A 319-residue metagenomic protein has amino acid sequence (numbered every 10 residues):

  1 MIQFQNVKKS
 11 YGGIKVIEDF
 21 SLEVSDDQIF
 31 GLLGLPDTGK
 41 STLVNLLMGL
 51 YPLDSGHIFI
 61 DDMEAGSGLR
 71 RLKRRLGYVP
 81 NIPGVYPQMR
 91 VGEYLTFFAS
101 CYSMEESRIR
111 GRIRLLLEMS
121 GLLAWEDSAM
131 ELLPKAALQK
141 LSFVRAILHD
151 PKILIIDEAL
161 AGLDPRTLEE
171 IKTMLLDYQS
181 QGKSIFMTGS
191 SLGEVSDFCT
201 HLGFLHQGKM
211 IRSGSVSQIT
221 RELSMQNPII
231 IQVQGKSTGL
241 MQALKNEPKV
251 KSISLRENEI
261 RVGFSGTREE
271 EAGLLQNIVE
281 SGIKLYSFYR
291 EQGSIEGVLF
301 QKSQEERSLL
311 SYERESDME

Functional and structural regions predicted by a protein language model:
M48: Helix-to-loop junction immediately C-terminal to a conserved catalytic motif
G56-E64, R71-L72: Conserved ABC transporter NBD signature motif
T96, S100, S107-W125: Conserved ABC ATPase "signature" region
F143: Hydrophobic anchor residue at the start of the ABC signature
L154-E158: Catalytic Walker B motif of ABC-type/P-loop ATPase nucleotide-binding domains
K172-S265: ABC transporter nucleotide-binding domain
